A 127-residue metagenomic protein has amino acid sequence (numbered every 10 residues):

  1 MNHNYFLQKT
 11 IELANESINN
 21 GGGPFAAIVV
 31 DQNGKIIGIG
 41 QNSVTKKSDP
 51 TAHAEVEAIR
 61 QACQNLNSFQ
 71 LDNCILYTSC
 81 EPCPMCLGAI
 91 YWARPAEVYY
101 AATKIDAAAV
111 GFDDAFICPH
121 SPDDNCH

Functional and structural regions predicted by a protein language model:
M1-N20: Short, basic/aromatic recognition patches
T10, A26, A58: Conserved hydrophobic/aromatic pocket- or pore-lining residues that grip, position, or stack substrates in active sites
F25-D31: Short beta-strand scaffold segments in enzyme catalytic cores
N33-I37: Short, glycine-anchored, charge-dense loop/turn motifs used at functional sites
G38-H127: Zn2+-dependent cytidine deaminase-like catalytic core
